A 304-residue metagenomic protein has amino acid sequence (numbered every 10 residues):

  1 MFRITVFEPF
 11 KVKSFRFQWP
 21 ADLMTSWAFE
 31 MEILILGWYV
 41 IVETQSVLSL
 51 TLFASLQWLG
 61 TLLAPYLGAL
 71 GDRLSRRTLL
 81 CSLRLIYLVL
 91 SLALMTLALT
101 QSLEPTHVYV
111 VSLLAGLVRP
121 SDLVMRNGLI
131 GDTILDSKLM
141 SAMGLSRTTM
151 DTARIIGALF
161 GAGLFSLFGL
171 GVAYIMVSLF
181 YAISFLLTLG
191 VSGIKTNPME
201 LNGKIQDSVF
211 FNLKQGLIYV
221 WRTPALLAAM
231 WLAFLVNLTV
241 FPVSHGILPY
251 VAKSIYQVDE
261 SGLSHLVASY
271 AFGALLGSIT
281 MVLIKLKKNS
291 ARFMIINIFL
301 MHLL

Functional and structural regions predicted by a protein language model:
F2, K138, L189-I218: Flexible cytoplasmic inter-helical loops of multi-pass small-molecule transporters
F2-T61, I218, R222-Y270: Helix-loop boundary and gating motifs at the non-cytosolic
F17-I33, L56-A69, S75-L90, H107-S166 (+8 more regions): Substrate-agnostic recognition of the 12-TM MFS/MFS-like secondary transporter fold
G37-T44, L94-T100, I156-M176, S254-I255: Transmembrane alpha-helix termini and helix-breaking/packing motifs in multi-pass membrane transporters
V42-E43, D72-R73, Q101, D132 (+2 more regions): Membrane-helix boundary and inter-helical linker elements of multi-pass secondary transporters
T51-F53, Y66, R73, R77-V89 (+6 more regions): C-terminal transmembrane bundle of multi-pass solute transporters/carriers
T96-V111: Helix-loop junctions at membrane interfaces in 12-TM secondary transporters
Q101, G128, D132, Y174 (+2 more regions): Helix-loop junctions on the cytosolic side of multi-pass membrane transporters, especially the intracellular loop
